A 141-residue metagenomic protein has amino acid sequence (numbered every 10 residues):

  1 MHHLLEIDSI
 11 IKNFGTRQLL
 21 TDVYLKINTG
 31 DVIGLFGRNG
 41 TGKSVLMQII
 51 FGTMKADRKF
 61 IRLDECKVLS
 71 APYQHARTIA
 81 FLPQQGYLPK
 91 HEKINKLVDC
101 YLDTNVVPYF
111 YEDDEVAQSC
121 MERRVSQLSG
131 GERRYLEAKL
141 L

Functional and structural regions predicted by a protein language model:
L5, L20-D22: Conserved structural motif at the start of ABC-family nucleotide-binding domains
G34, Y73, R77-Q84: ABC nucleotide-binding domain signature
F36-R38: The feature captures the beta-strand-to-loop junction immediately N-terminal to the Walker
F51: Helix-to-loop junction immediately C-terminal to a conserved catalytic motif
K59-H75, Y111: Conserved ABC transporter NBD signature motif
Q85, K90-V107: Q-loop/switch helix immediately C-terminal to the Walker
R124-L128, E132: Conserved ABC ATPase signature
